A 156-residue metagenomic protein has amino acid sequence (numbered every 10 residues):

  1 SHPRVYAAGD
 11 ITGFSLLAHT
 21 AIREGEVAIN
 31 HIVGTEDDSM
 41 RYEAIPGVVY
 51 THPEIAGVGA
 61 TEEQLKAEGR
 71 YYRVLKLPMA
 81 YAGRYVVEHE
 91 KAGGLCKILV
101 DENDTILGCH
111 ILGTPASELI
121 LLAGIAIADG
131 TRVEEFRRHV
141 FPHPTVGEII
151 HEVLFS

Functional and structural regions predicted by a protein language model:
S1-G34: FAD-site-proximal beta/loop scaffold in flavoenzymes
S1-H2, I32-E36, G93-C96, G108: Short hydrophobic/aromatic-rich motifs at helix boundaries and adjacent loops
S15-A18, S39, Y50-I55: Short, surface-exposed loop/turn motifs that are enriched in glycine and acidic residues and include a nearby proline
T20-E24, R41, P115: Short acidic-hydrophobic sequence patches enriched in Asp/Glu that either
G34-S39, A67-Y71: Short, glycine- and charge-enriched coil/turn segments that flank and shape catalytic ligand pockets
D37-G47: Conserved Rossmann-fold dehydrogenase catalytic segment
I45, Y50-T61, K66-S156: Flexible, glycine-rich terminal cap/loop adjacent to redox cofactors in electron-transfer oxidoreductases
